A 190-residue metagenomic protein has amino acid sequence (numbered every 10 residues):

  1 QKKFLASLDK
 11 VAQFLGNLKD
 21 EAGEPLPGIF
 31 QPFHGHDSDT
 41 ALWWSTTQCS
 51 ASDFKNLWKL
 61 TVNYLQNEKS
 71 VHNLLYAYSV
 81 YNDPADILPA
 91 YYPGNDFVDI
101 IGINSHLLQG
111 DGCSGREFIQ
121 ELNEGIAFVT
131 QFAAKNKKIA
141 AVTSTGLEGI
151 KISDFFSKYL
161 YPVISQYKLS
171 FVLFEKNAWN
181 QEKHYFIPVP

Functional and structural regions predicted by a protein language model:
Q1-F4, H34-G35, T47, S70 (+5 more regions): Cell-envelope and extracellular/periplasmic
Q1-N63, N67, V71: Substrate-binding cleft of extracellular glycoside hydrolase catalytic domains
F4-S7, L15, S50-Q66, E121-N136 (+1 more regions): Long, well-ordered alpha-helical scaffolding segments within enzyme catalytic domains, especially pronounced
L15-E24, Y91-D96, V129-K135, P162-K168: Acidic (Asp/Glu)-rich catalytic clusters
P27-H34, W58-I87, K137-K151, F174: Aromatic-lined carbohydrate-recognition surfaces of secreted/lumenal glycan-active proteins
F30, D99-I101, V172: Conserved, mostly hydrophobic/aromatic
A85-I87, Y91-E148, H184-P190: Glycoside hydrolase catalytic-domain groove-lining segments
K137-P190: Substrate-binding cleft of secreted/luminal carbohydrate-active enzymes
